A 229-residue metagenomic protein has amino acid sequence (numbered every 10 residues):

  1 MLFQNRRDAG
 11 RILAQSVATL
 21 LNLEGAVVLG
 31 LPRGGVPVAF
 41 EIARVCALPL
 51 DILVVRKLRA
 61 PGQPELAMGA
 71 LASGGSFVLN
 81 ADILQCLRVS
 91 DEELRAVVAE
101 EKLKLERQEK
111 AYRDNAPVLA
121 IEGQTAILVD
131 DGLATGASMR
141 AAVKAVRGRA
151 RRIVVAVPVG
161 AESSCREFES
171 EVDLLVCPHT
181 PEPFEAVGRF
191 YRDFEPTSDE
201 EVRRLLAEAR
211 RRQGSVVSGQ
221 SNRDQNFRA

Functional and structural regions predicted by a protein language model:
M1-A229: PRPP-associated nucleotide enzymes
